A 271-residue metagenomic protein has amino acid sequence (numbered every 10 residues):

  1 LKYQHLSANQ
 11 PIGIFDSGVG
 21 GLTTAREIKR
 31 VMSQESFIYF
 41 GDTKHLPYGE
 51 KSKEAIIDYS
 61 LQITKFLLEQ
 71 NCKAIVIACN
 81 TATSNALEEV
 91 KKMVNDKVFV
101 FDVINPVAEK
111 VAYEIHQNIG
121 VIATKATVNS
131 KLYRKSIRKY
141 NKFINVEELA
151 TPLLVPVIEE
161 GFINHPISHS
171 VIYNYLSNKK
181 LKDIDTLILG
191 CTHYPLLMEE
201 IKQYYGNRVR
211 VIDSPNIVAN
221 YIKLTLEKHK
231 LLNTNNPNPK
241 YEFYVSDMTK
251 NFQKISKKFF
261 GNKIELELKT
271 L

Functional and structural regions predicted by a protein language model:
K2-L271: Non-catalytic structural scaffold of enzyme domains
